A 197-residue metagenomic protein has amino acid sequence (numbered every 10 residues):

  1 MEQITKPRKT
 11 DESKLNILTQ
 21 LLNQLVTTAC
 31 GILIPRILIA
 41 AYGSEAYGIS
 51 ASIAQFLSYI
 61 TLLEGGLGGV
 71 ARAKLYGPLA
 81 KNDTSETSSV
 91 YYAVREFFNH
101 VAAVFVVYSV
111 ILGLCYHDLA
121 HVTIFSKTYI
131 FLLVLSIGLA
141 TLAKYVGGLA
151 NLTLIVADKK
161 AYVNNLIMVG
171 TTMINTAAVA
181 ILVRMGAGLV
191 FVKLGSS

Functional and structural regions predicted by a protein language model:
M1-G31, S85-A93, I130: N-terminal membrane topogenesis motif
T10, K14, T141-I167, I181 (+1 more regions): Membrane-interface junctions at transmembrane-helix termini in multi-pass inner-membrane proteins
L18, L22, V26, I53-F56 (+5 more regions): Hydrophobic residues within alpha-helical transmembrane segments of multi-pass solute transporters/permease subunits
V26, I167-S197: Hydrophobic alpha-helical transmembrane segments
T28-I34, A51-L79, F98-F105, T141-L149: Small-residue-rich midsections of specific transmembrane alpha-helices
A29-Y47, H117-V122, V183-G186: Helix-terminus/linker motif at the lipid-water interface of multi-pass membrane proteins
I37-S58, V90, L189-L194: Interfacial/gating helices of multi-pass transporter permease domains
V107, I111-D118, I124-G148, N165-M173 (+1 more regions): Alpha-helical transmembrane segments of multi-pass membrane proteins
